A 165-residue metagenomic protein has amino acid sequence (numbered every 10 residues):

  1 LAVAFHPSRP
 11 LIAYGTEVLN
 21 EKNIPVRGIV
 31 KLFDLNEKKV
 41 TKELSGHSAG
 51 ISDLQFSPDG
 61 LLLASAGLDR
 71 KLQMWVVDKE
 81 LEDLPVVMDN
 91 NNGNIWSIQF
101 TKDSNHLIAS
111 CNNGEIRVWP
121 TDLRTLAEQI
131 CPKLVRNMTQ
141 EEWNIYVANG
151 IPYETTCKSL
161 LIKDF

Functional and structural regions predicted by a protein language model:
L1, Y14-K31, N36, T41 (+3 more regions): Eukaryotic protein-protein interaction scaffolds centered on beta-propeller repeats
S8-P10, D59-L61, D103-N105: Short coil/turn segments that connect the beta-strands within blades of beta-propeller domains
H47-I51: Short glycine-/Asp-/Thr-/Trp-enriched loop segments that recur within the blades of beta-propeller repeat domains
